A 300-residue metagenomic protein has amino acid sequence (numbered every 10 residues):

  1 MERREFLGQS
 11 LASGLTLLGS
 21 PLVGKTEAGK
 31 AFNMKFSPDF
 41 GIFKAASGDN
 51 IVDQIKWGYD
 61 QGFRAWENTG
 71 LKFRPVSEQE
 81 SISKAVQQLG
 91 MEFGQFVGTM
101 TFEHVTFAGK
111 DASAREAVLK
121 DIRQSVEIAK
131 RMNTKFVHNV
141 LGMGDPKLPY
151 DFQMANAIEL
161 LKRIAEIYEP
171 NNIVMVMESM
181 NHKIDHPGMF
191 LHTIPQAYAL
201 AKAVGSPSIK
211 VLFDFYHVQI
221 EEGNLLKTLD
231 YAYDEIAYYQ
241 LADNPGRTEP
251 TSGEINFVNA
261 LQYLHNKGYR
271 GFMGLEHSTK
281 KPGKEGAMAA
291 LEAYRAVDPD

Functional and structural regions predicted by a protein language model:
E2-G62, N133, L191-F213, H217-D300: Histidine-acidic metal/acid-base catalytic patches
S10-G19, A28-K30, Q88, A108-K210: Active-site acidic/histidine proton-transfer and metal-coordination neighborhood in alpha/beta enzyme cores
I42-K44, K72, T99-F102, L141-D145 (+4 more regions): Active-site-proximal loop/turn and secondary-structure-junction residues that shape catalytic pockets, frequently
W57-V76, M100: N-terminal substrate-binding region of glycoside hydrolase catalytic domains
E67-Q87, L141-D145, I184-D185: Glycine-rich, proline-tolerant flexible connector loops at the mouths of alpha/beta enzymes
E80-A112: Mid-chain, structured segments of secreted extracytoplasmic proteins
S81-Q88, R163-I167, T228, N259-Y263: Catalytic-core regions built around general acid/base machinery
